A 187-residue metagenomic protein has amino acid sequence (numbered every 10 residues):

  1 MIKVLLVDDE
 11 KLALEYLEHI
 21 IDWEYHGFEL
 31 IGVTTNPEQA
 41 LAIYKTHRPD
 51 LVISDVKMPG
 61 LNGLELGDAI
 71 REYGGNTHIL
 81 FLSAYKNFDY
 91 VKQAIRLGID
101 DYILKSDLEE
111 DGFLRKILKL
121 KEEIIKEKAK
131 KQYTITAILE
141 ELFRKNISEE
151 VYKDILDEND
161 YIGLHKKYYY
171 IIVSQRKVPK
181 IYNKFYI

Functional and structural regions predicted by a protein language model:
I2-A13, L17-E18, V52: Conserved acidic segment of CheY-like receiver
V4, L30-I31, I79: Hydrophobic/aromatic residues located in beta-strands of well-ordered beta-sheets within soluble catalytic
W23-G27, Y73-G75: Short helix-capping segments at alpha-helix termini
Y25-L30, H47: A generic structural motif
I31-E38: Conserved Asp/Asn-Gly motif in the active-site loop of CheY-like receiver
L41-Q132: CheY-like receiver
K92-I95, I99-I187: Interdomain helical linkers/hinges and coiled-coil/dimerization scaffolds that transmit conformational signals
